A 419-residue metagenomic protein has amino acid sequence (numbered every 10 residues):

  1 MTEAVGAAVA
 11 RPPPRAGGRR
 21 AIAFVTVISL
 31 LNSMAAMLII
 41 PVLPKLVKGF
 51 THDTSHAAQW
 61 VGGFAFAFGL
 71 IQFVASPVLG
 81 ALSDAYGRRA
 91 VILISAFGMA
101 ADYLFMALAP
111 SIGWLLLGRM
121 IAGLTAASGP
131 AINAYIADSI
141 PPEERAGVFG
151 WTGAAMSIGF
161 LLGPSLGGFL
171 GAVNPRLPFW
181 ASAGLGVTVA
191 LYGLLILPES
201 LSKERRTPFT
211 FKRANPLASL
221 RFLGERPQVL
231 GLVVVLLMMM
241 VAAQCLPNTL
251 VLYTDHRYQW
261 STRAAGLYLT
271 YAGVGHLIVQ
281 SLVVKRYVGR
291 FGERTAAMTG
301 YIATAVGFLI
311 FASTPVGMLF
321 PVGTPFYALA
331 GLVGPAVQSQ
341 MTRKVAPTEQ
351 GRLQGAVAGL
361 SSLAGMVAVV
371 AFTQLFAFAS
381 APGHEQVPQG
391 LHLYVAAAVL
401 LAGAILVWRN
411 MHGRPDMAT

Functional and structural regions predicted by a protein language model:
E3-R19, P198-V234: Juxtamembrane intracellular "pre-TM" segments in multi-pass secondary transporters
V42-A58, N248-A264: Short amphipathic helix-loop junctions that connect adjacent transmembrane helices in Major Facilitator Superfamily/SLC
F73-P110: Conserved MFS/SLC helix-loop-helix module at the cytosolic interface between two early adjacent transmembrane helices
A75-G87, V279-E293: Helix-to-loop junctions at the C-terminal end of transmembrane segments in multipass secondary transporters
G118-S157: Cytoplasmic helix-loop-helix junction between adjacent transmembrane helices in 12-TM secondary transporters
G171-G184, Q374-V399: A membrane-interface helix-boundary motif in multi-pass transporters
A190-I196, Y394-T419: Multi-pass alpha-helical transporter architecture, strongest for 12-TM Major Facilitator/SLC carriers used
R294-V337: C-terminal transmembrane helical hairpin of 12-TM major facilitator-type secondary transporters
